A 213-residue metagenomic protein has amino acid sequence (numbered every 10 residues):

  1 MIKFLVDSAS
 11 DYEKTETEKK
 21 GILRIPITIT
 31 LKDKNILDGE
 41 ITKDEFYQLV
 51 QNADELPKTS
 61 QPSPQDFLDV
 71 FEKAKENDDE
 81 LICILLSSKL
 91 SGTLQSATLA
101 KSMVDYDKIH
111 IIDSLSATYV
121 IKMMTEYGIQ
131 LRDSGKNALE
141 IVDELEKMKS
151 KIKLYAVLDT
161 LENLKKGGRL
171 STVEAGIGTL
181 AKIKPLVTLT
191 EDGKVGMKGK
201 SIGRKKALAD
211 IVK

Functional and structural regions predicted by a protein language model:
K3, A9-T17, I22-T28, K89 (+3 more regions): Mixed-charge interfacial surface used for oligomerization/domain docking and macromolecular partner engagement
K3-Q61: N-terminal glycine-rich anion-binding loop in soluble enzyme alpha/beta folds
I36, S114-A117: A short, ordered amphipathic alpha-helix with a cationic face
S60-V70: Glycine-rich, highly charged phosphate/nucleotide-binding loops
K73-L81: Glycine-rich phosphate-binding loop signature in dinucleotide/nucleotide-binding domains
